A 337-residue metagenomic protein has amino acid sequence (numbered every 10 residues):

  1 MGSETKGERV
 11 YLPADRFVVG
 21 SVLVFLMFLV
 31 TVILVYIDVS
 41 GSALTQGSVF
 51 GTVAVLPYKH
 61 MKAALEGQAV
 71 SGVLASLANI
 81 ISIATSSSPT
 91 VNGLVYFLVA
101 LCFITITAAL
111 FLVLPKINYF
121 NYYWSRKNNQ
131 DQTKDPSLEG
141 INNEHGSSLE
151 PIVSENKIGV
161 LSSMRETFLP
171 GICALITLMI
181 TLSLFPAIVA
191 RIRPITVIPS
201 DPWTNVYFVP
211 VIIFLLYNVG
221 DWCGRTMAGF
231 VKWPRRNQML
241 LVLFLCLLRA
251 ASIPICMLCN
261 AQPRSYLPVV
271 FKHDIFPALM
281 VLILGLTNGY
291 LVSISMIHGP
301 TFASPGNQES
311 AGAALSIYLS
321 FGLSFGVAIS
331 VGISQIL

Functional and structural regions predicted by a protein language model:
M1, P57-T107, I212-D221, T226 (+1 more regions): Glycine-rich segments within core transmembrane alpha-helices of 12-TM secondary carriers
M1-T45: Eukaryotic helix-linker segments that join adjacent hydrophobic helices
V18-F28, G93-L112: Symmetry-related core transmembrane helices of the 12-TM Major Facilitator Superfamily/SLC fold
L23-I33, L74, I106-L110, A251-L258: Transmembrane-helix signature of multi-pass solute transporters
V30-D38, N121-T287, L291, H298 (+1 more regions): Membrane-interfacial loop- and helix-cap regions that link adjacent transmembrane helices in polytopic membrane proteins
G47-S48, T52-V70, Y207, D274-A278 (+1 more regions): Loop-to-transmembrane helix entry/capping segments in MFS-fold secondary transporters and related SLC/MFSD carriers
H273, P277-L286, S295, P300-Q335: A late C-terminal transmembrane helix in Major Facilitator Superfamily
